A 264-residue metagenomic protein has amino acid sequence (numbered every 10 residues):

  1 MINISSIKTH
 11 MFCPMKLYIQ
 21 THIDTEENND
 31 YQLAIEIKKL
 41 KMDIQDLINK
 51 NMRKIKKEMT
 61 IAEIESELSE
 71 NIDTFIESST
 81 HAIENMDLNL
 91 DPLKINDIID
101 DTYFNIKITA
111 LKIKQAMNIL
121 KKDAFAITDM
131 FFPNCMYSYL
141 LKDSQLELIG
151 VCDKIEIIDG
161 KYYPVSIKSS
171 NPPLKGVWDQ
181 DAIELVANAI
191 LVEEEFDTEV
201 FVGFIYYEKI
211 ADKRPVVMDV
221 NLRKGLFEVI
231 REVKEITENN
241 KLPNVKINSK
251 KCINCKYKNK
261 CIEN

Functional and structural regions predicted by a protein language model:
M1-I155: Metal-dependent nuclease catalytic cores that hydrolyze phosphodiester bonds in DNA/RNA, characterized by
S5-I19, E238-N264: Cysteine-cluster motifs in flexible loop/terminal segments that predominantly coordinate metals
P14, D24-T25, I230-V233, N259: Alpha-helix boundary/capping residues
Q20-N29, E193-E199, E263-N264: Short helix-capping/linker segments at secondary-structure and domain boundaries
K39-M42, N49-N51, E194-V200, K234-T237 (+1 more regions): Short C-terminal domain-edge/linker segments immediately following a structured domain
D46-M59, M218-E235: Charged/polar, low-hydrophobicity segments characteristic of intrinsically disordered regions and flexible loops
F125-E232: Mg2+/Mn2+-dependent nuclease catalytic core
